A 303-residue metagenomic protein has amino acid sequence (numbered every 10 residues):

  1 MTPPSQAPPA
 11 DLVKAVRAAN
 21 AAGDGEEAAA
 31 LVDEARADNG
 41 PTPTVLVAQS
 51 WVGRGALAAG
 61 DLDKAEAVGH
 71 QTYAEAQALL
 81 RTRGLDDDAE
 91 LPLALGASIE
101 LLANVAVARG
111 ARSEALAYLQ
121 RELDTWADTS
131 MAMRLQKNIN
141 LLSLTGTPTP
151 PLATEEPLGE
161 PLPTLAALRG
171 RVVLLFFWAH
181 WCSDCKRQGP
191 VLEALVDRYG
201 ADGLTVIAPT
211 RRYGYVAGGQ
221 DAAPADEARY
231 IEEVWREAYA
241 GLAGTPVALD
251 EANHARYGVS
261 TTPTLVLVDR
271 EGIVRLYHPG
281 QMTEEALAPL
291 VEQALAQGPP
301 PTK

Functional and structural regions predicted by a protein language model:
T2-S5, R36-V45, A76-P92: Flexible helix-coil transition and linker loops at the boundaries of alpha-helical arrays
V13, V47-S50, L93, E100: TPR/TPR-like alpha-solenoid signature
A108-E155, A166-R169, P300-K303: N-proximal helix/coil linker or "cap" segments that precede and/or mark the start of modular domains
P161-K186, L192, V206: Short active-site neighborhood of thiol/selenol oxidoreductases, capturing the structured segment around
R187-A238, P246-A255: Structural microenvironment flanking redox-active thiols in thiol-disulfide oxidoreductases
A238-G244, A248-E292: Thiol/disulfide oxidoreductase modules built on the thioredoxin-like
